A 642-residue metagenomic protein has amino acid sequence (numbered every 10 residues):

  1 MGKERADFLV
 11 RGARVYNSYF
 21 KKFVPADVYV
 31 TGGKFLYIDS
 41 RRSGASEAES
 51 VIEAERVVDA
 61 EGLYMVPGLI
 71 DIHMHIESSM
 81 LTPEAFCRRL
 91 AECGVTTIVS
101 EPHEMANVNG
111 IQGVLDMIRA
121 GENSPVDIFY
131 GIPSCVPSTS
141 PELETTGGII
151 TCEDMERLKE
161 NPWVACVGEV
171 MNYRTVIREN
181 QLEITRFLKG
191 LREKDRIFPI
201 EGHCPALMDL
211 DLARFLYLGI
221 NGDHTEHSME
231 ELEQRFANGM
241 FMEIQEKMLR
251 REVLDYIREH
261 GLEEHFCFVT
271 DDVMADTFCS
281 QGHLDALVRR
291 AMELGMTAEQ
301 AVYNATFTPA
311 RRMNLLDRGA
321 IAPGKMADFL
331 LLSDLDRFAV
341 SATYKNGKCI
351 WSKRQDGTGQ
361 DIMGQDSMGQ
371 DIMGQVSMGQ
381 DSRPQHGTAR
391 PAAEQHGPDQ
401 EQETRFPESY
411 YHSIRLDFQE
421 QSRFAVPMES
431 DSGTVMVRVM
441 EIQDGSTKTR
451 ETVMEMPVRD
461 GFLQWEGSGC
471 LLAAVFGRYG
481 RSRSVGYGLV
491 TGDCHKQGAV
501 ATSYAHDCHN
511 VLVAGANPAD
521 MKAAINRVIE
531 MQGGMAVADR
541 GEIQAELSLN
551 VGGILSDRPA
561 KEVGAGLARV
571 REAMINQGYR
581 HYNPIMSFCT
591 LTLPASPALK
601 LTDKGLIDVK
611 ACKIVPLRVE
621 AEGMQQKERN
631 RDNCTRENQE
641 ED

Functional and structural regions predicted by a protein language model:
M1-E53, I362, M624: N-terminal metal-binding scaffold of metallo-dependent hydrolase/deaminase domains
E4-R11, S50-S100, A474: Replace "His-x-His-based motif
C87-I197, Q544-S548: Divalent-metal coordination cores built from histidine and acidic residues
G148-G168, T175-I244, M248-F268, C279-E293 (+1 more regions): Histidine/acidic residue-rich metal-binding segments in metalloenzymes
I257-F338, Y344, S503-A514, I525-E530 (+1 more regions): His/Asp/Glu-enriched, well-ordered alpha-helical/loop segment that forms or immediately abuts the divalent-metal
V288, A310-R311, L315-Q360, G387-L471 (+1 more regions): Hard-cation-handling environments
T358-T388: Long, intrinsically disordered low-complexity tandem-repeat segments
Q421-A516, D520-A523, I529: Non-catalytic interaction/regulatory modules that flank or connect domains
